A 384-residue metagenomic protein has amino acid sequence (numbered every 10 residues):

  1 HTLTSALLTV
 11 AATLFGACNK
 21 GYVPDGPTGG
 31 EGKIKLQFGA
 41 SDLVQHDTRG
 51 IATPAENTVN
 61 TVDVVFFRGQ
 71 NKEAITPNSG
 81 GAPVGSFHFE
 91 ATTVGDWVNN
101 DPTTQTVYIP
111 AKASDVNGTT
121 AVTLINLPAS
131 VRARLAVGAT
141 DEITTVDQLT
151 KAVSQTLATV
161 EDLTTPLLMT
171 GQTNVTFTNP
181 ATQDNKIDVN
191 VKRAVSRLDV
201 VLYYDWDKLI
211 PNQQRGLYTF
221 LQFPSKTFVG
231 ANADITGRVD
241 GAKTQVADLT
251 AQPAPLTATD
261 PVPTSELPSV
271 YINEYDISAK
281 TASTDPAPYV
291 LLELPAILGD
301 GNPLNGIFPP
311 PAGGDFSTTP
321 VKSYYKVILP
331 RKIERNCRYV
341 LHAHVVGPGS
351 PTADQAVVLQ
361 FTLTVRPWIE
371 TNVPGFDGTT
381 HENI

Functional and structural regions predicted by a protein language model:
H1-G16: Sec-dependent bacterial lipoprotein signal peptides
T13-A40, V200, N336, I384: Bacterial Sec-dependent N-terminal signal peptides
E31-K35, T104-T106, D184-K186, R197 (+1 more regions): Intrinsic-disorder/low-complexity, polar/charged segments enriched in Ser/Thr/Lys/Arg/Asp/Glu/Gln
S41-Q45: Short glycine/proline- and aromatic-enriched beta-strand/turn motifs that initiate or cap beta-hairpins
R49-G138, R197-V201, D205-C337, V373-I384: Tryptophan-paired
V94, S130-N185, P309-L341, V346: Structured interaction patches on ligand/partner-binding surfaces of diverse proteins
D188-R193: Short, solvent-exposed beta-strand/turn "edge" segments of beta-rich domains on protein surfaces
L329-I384: Acidic, serine/threonine- and proline-rich intrinsically disordered appendage/tail regions
